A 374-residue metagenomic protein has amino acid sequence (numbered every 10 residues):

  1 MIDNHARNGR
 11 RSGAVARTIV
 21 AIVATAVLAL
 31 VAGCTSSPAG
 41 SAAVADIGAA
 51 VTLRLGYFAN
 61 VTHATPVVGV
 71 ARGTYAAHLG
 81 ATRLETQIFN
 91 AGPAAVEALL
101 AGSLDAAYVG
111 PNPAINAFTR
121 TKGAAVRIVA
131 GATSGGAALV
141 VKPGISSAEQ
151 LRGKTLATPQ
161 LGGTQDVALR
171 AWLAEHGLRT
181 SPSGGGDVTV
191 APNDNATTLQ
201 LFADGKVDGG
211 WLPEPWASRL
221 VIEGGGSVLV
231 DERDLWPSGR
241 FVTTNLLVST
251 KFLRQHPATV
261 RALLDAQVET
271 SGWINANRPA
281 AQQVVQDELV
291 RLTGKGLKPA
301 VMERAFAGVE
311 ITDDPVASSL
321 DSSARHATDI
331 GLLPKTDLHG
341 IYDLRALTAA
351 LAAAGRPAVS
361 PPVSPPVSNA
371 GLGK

Functional and structural regions predicted by a protein language model:
D3-I22: Bacterial N-terminal signal peptides that target proteins for export
A29-G33: C-terminal motif of bacterial Sec signal peptides marking the signal peptidase cleavage site
T35-P38: Bacterial signal peptide processing site
G40-P192, D208-E214, L229, G373: Short, glycine-/small- and polar/acidic-enriched structural segments that line small-molecule recognition paths
A76-A81, S181-G184, D234-G239, F306-V316: Short, solvent-exposed loop/beta-turn-alpha elements that line the ligand-binding surface or hinge of extracytoplasmic
G184-D187, T197-L289: Pocket-lining segment of extracytoplasmic ligand-binding domains
R254-P334: Secondary-structure end/capping motifs
R325-K374: Conserved C-terminal helix/tail region of periplasmic/extracytoplasmic solute-binding proteins
